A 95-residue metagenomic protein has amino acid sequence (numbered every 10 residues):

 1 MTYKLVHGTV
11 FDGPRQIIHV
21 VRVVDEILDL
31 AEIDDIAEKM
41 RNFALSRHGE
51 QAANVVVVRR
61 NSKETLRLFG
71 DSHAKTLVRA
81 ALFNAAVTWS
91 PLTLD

Functional and structural regions predicted by a protein language model:
M1-R15: Compositionally biased P/S/T/G-rich terminal and signal peptide-adjacent segments that lie outside catalytic cores
Y3-L5, K39, L92: Aromatic-residue detector
L5, V20, V78-A80: Generic preference for hydrophobic/aromatic residues in regular secondary structure cores
G13-T65: Mature extracytoplasmic domains of secretory-pathway proteins
V24-D25, E50-D95: Polar/charged, Gly/Pro-rich intrinsically disordered segments
